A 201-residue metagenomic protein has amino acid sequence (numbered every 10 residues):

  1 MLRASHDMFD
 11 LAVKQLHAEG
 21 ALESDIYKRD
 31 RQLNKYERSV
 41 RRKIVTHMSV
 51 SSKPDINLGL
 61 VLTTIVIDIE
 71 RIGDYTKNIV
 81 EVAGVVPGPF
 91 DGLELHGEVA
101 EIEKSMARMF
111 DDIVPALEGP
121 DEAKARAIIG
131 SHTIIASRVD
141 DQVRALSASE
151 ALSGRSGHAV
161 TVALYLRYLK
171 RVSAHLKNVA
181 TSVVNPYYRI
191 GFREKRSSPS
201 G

Functional and structural regions predicted by a protein language model:
M1-G201: Cytosolic, long alpha-helical scaffolding segments
